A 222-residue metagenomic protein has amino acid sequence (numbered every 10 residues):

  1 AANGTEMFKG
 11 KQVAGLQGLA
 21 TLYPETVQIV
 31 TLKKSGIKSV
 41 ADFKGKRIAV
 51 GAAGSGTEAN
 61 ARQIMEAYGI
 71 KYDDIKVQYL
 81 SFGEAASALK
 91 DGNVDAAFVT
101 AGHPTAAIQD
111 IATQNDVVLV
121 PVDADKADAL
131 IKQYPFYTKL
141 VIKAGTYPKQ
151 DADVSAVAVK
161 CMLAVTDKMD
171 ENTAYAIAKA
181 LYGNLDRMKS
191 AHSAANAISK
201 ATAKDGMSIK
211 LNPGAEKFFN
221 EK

Functional and structural regions predicted by a protein language model:
A1-E6, S81-F82, F98-T105, D123-A124: Beta->alpha turn/N-cap motifs
A1-K44, A49-A52: Short, glycine-/small- and polar/acidic-enriched structural segments that line small-molecule recognition paths
V13-L16, P24-T26, G45, Y72 (+3 more regions): Extracytoplasmic
L16-L22, K76, Q109-S155: Short beta-strand->loop
T26-I37, L130, Y134, Q150 (+1 more regions): A bilobed periplasmic-binding-protein/Venus flytrap-type ligand-binding module shared by bacterial periplasmic
F43, L89-K90: Hydrophobic residues within well-ordered alpha-helices
E66-L80, N93-A96, Q114: A local structural motif
L80, E84, K90-D91, A101-L119 (+3 more regions): An extracytoplasmic/periplasmic, membrane-proximal ligand-sensing/linker region
